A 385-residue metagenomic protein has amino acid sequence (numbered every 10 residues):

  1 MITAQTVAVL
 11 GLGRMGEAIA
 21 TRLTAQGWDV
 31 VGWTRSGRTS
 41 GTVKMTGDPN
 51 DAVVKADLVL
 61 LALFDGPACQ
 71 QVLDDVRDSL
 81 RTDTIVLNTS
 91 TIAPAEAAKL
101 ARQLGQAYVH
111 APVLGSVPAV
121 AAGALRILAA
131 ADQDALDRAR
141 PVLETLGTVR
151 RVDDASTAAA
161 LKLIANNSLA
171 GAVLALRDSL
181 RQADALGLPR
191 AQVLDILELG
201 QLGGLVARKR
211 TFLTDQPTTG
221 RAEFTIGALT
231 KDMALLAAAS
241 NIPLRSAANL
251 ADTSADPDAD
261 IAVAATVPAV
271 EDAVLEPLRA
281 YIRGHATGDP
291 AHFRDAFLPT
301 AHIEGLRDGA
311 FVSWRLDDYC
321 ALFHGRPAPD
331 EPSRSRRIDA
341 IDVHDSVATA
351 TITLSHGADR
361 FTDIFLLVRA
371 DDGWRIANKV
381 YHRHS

Functional and structural regions predicted by a protein language model:
M1-L61, V117, T145, R150-R151 (+1 more regions): NAD(P)+-binding Rossmann beta1-loop-alpha1 motif at the extreme N-terminus of oxidoreductases
P49-Q106: Rossmann-fold NAD(P) dinucleotide-binding segment
S90-N166: Rossmann-fold dinucleotide-binding core
A158-A262: Helical "substrate-binding/catalytic lid" subdomain of Rossmann-like NAD(P)-dependent dehydrogenases/reductases
A265-A291, D295-P299, D317: Short, low-complexity N-terminal intrinsically disordered segments enriched in polar/charged residues
V270-A273, H302-R360: Surface-exposed, charged secondary-structure patches
T349, R360-S385: Short beta-strand edge/turn micro-motifs at domain boundaries
